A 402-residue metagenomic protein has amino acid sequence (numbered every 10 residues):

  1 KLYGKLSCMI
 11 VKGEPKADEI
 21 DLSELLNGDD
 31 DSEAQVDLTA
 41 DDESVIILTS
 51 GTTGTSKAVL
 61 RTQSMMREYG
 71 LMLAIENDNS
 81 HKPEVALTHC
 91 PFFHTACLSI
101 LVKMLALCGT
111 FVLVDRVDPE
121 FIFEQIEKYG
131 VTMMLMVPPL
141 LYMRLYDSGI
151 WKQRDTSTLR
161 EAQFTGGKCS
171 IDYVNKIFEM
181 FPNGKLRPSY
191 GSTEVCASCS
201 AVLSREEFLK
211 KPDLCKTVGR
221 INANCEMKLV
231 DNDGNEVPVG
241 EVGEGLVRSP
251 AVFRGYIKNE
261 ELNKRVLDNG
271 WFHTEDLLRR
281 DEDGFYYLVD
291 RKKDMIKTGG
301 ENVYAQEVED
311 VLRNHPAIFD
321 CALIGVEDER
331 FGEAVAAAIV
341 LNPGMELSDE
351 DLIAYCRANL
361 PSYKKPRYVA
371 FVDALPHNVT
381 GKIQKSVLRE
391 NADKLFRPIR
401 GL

Functional and structural regions predicted by a protein language model:
K1-E24, P343-M345: Structural core segment of the AMP-binding/adenylate-forming
E14-A17, N27-L48, T55, N79-V85 (+1 more regions): Conserved pre-ATP/AMP-binding loop-to-beta segment of ANL
S44-E68: Conserved AMP-binding A3 loop
R67-V85, F93-M133, S148: Conserved AMP-binding/adenylation subdomain of ANL enzymes
A106, V131-M136, Y146-D213, E226: Gly/Ser/Thr-rich phosphate-binding loop
M134, S249, R254-G255, L262 (+4 more regions): AMP-binding/adenylate-forming catalytic core of the ANL superfamily
R220-N224, N235-R265, E301-V303: Conserved ATP/PPi-binding loop(s) of AMP-dependent carboxylate-activating enzymes
E226-L246, E282-D283, M345-D349, Q384: Conserved beta-loop-beta connector loops within the AMP-binding
